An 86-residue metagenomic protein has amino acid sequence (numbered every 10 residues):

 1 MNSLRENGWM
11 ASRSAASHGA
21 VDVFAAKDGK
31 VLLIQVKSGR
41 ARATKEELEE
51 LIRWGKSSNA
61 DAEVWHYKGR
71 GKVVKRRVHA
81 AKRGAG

Functional and structural regions predicted by a protein language model:
M1-S14: Acidic-basic catalytic patches of nuclease active cores, encompassing PD-(D/E)XK and other metal-cofactor nuclease
N2, G39-E49: Nucleic-acid-binding surface
L4, V23-R40: Conserved catalytic cores of phosphodiester-cleaving nucleases, focusing on short active-site segments
N7, A26, S57-S58: Alpha-helix C-cap/termination motif
W9, K30, A60: Short coil/turn segments at beta-strand junctions that form active-site/ligand-binding loops
R13, Q35, V64-H66: Structural signal for conserved beta-strand scaffold positions within catalytic alpha/beta enzyme cores
S17-A20: Short acidic/glycine-enriched loop/turn segments that link adjacent beta-strands
L48, I52-G86: Domain-level recognition of nuclease-like catalytic cores that cleave nucleotide substrates
